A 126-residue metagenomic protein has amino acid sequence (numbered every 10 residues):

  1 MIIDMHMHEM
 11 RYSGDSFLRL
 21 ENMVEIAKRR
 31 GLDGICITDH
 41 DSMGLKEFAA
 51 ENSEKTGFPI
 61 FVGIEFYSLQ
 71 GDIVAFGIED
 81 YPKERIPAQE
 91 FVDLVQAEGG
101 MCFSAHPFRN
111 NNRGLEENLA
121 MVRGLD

Functional and structural regions predicted by a protein language model:
M1-E98, G114: A metal-dependent hydrolase metal-coordination microenvironment
G44-K46, P107, L125: Generic low-polarity alpha-helical segments
A49-A50, N110-R123: Distinct, well-ordered alpha-helical segments
L69-I73, N118-D126: Active-site gating loops and adjacent loop-to-helix segments of metal-dependent hydrolytic enzymes
E79-D80, M101, V122-D126: Glycine-enriched alpha-helix->loop->beta-strand junction motifs that scaffold or abut catalytic
F103-N111: Aromatic-lined carbohydrate-recognition surfaces of secreted/lumenal glycan-active proteins
